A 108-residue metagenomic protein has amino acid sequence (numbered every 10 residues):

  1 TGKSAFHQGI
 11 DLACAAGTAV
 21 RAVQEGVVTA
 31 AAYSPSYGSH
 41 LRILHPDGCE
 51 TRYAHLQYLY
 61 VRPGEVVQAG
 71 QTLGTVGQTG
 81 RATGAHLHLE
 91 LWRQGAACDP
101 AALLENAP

Functional and structural regions predicted by a protein language model:
T1-P108: Catalytic cores of peptidoglycan-degrading enzymes
